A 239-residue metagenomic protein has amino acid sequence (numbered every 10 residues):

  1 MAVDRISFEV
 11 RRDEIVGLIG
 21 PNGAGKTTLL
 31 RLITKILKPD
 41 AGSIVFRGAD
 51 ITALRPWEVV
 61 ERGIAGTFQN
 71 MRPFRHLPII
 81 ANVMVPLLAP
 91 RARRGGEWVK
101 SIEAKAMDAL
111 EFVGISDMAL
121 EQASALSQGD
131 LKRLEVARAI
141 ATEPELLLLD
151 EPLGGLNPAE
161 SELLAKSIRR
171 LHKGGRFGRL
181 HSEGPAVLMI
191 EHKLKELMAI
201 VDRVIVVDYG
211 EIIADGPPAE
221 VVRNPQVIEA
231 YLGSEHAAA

Functional and structural regions predicted by a protein language model:
M1-A239: Glycine-rich phosphate-binding loops of nucleotide-dependent enzymes
